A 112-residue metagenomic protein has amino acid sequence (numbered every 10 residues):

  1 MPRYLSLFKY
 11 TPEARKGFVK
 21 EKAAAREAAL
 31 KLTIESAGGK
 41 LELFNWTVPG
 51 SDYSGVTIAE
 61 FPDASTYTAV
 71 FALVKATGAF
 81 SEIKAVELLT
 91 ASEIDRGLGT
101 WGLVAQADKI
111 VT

Functional and structural regions predicted by a protein language model:
M1-S36, K40-E42, T47-Y53, S65-Y67 (+1 more regions): Short S/T/G/P-rich N-terminal loop/turn motif that feeds into the first structured element of a domain
S6-F8, T57, A85: A structural signal for short, well-ordered beta-strand segments
S54-E60: Short cationic amphipathic helices and targeting signals
E60-E93: An amphipathic, aromatic/His-enriched active-site/gating alpha helix that lines ligand/cofactor pockets
